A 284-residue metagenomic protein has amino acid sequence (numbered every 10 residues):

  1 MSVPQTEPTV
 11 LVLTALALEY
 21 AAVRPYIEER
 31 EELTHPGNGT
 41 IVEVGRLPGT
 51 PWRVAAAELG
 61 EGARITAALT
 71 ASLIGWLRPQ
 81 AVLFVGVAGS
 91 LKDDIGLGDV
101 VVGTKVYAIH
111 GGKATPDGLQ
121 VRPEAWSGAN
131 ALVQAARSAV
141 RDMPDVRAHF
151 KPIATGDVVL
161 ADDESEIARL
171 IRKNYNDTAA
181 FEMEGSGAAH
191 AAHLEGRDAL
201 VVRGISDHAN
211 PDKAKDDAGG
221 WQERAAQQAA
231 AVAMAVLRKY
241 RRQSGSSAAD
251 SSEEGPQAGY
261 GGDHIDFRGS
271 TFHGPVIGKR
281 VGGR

Functional and structural regions predicted by a protein language model:
S2-S246: Intrinsic-disorder/coil detector with helix-boundary
S247-R284: Long, low-complexity intrinsically disordered regions enriched in small/polar and proline/glycine residues
